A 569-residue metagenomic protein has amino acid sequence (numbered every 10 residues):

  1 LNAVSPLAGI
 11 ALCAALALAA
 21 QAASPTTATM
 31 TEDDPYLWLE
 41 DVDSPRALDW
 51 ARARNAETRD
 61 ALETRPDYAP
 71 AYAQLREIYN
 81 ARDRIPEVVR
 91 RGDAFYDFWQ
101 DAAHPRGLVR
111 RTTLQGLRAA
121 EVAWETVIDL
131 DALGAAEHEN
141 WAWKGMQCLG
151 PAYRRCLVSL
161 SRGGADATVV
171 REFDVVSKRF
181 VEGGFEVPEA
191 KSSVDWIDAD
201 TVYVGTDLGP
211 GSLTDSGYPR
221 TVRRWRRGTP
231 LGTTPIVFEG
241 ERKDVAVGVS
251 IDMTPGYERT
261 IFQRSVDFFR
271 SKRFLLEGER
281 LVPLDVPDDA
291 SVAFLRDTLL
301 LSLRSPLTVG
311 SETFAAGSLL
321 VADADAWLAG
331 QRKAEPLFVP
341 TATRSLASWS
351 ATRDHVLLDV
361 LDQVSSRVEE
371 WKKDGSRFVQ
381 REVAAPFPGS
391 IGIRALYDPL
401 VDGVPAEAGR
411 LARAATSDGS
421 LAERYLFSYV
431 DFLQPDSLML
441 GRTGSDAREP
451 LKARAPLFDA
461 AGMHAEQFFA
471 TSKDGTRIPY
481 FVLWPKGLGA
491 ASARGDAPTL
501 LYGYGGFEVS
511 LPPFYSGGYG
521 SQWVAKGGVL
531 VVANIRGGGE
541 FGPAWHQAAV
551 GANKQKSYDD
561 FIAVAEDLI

Functional and structural regions predicted by a protein language model:
L1-I10: Bacterial N-terminal signal peptides that target proteins for export
V4, A23-P25, A491: Intrinsically disordered, low-complexity segments enriched in Ser/Pro/Gly/Ala and basic residues
C13-A15, A19-D436, L440-S445, D459-A460 (+1 more regions): Beta-propeller folds
I85-V88, G256-Y257, R353, A385-F387 (+1 more regions): Serine-hydrolase catalytic core recognition
